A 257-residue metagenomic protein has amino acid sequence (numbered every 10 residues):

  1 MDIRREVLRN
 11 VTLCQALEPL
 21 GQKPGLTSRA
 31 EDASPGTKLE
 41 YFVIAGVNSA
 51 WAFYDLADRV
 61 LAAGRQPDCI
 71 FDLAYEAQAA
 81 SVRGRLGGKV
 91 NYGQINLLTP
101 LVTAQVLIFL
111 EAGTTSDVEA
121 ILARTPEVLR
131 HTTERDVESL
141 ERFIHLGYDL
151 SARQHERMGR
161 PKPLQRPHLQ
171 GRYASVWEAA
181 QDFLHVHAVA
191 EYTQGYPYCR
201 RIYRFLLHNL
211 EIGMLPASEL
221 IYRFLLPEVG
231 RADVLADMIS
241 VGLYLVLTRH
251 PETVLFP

Functional and structural regions predicted by a protein language model:
M1-D68, V106-V229, V246-P257: Phosphate-rich cofactor/ligand-interacting catalytic cores and adjacent structured alpha/beta frameworks
D68-L86, L226-V229: Short, hydrophobic/aliphatic alpha-helical segments
D72-E76, Y92, E119-A123: Alpha-helical scaffolds flanking conserved acidic
E76, A80, P100-A104, R124: Generic beta-strand or strand-like secondary-structure segments
S81-G88, Y92, Q105-A112: Amphipathic alpha-helical interaction segments
L86-P100, V229-Y244: Conserved phosphate/anionic-ligand binding catalytic regions in large, soluble enzymes, centered on
